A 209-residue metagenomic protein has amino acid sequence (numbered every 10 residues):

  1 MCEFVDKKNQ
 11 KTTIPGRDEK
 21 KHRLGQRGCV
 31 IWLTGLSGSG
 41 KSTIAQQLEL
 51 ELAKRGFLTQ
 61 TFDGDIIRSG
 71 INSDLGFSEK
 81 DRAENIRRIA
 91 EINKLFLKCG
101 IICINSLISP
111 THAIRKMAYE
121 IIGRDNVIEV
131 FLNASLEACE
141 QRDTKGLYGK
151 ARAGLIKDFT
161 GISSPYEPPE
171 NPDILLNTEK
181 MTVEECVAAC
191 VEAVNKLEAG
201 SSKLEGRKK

Functional and structural regions predicted by a protein language model:
M1-F4, K196-K209: Short, basic, low-complexity termini and linkers enriched in Ser/Thr/Gly/Pro that act as targeting/leader peptides
M1-V30: Extreme N-terminal, non-catalytic leader segments that precede Walker-type/kinase nucleotide-binding cores
L33: Hydrophobic anchor at the beta1->P-loop junction of P-loop NTPases
S37: The conserved Walker
K41: Conserved lysine of the Walker
Q46-E91: Conserved substrate/cofactor phosphate-moiety recognition/catalytic segment in nucleotide-dependent phosphotransferases
G70-G76, D81, N93-R152, D158: ATP-dependent NMP and nucleoside kinases share a basic, alpha-helical "lid"
N133-A189, G200: Small-molecule kinase domains that catalyze NTP-dependent phosphoryl transfer to phosphate-bearing small molecules
